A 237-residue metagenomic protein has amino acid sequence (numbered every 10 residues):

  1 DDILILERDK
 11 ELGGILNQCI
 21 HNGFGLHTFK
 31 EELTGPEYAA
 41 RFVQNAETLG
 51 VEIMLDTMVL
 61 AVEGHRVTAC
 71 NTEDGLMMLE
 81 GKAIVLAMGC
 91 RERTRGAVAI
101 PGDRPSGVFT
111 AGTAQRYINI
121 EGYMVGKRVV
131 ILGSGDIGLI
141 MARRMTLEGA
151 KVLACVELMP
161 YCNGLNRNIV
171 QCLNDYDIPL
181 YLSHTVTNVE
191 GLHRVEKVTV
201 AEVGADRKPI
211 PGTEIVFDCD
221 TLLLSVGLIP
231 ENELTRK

Functional and structural regions predicted by a protein language model:
D1-K237: Residues forming the flavin
